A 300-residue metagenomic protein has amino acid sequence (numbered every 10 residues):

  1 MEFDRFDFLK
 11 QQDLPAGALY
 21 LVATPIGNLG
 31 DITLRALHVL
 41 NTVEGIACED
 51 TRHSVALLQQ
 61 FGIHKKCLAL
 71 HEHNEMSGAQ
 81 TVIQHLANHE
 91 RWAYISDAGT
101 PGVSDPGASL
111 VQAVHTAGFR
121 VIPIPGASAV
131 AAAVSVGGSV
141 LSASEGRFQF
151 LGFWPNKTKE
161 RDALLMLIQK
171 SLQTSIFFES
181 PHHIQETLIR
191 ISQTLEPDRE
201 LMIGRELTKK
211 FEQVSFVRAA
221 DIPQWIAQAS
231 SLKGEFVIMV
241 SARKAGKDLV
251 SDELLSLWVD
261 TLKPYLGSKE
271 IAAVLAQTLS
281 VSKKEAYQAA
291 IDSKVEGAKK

Functional and structural regions predicted by a protein language model:
E2-F8, A16, R91, T174 (+1 more regions): A contiguous loop/helix-start segment that scaffolds small-molecule binding in enzyme catalytic cores
E2-H73: Glycine-rich, flexible N-terminal cofactor/catalytic loop recognition
A36-N41, G45-R52, A56-I63, A132-S139 (+4 more regions): RNA substrate-binding interface of SAM-dependent RNA methyltransferases
V39-I46, F119-I122, T174-S175: Short active-site oxyanion
C48-E49, D105, F178: Short beta-strand scaffold positions
L70-M76, W154-K157: Conserved helicase motor
H73-L86, P106: Short phosphate-binding loop-to-helix
S109-S171: Class I SAM-dependent methyltransferase SAM-binding "motif I" and its flanking Rossmann-like core
